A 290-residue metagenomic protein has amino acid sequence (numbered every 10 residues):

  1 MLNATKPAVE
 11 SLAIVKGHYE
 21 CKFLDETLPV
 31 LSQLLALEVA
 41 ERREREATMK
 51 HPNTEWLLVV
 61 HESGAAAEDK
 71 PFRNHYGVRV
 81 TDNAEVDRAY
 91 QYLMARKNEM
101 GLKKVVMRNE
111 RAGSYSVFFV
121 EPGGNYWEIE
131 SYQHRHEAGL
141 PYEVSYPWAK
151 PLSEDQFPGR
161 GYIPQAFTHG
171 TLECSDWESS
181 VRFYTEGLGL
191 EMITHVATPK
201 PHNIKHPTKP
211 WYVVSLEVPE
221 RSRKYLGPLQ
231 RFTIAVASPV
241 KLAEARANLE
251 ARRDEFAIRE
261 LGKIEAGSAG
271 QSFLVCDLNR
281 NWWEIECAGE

Functional and structural regions predicted by a protein language model:
L2-P7, Q91, A95-I163, A247-E290: Vicinal oxygen chelate
N3-K6, H61-A66, Q156-G159, E217-S222: Short beta-strand/turn micro-motifs at beta-sheet edges
P7-V9, V15-E62, T171-V213, E217: Core segments of cupin and vicinal oxygen chelate
A8, E38, N53-T54, G64 (+14 more regions): Polar/charged low-complexity regions in secreted precursors and cytosolic/nuclear IDRs
L12-F23, T48-K50, A67-M94, Y115-V120 (+4 more regions): Vicinal oxygen chelate
L28-P29, D87, W127, V181-R182 (+1 more regions): Alpha-helical elements of the RecA-like P-loop NTPase motor core of helicases
T48, A66, R108-N109, N203 (+2 more regions): Beta-strand elements of modular eukaryotic interaction domains
L57-L58, A65-D69, R135-A138, V213 (+3 more regions): A short local loop/turn or secondary-structure capping micro-motif enriched for an aromatic residue
